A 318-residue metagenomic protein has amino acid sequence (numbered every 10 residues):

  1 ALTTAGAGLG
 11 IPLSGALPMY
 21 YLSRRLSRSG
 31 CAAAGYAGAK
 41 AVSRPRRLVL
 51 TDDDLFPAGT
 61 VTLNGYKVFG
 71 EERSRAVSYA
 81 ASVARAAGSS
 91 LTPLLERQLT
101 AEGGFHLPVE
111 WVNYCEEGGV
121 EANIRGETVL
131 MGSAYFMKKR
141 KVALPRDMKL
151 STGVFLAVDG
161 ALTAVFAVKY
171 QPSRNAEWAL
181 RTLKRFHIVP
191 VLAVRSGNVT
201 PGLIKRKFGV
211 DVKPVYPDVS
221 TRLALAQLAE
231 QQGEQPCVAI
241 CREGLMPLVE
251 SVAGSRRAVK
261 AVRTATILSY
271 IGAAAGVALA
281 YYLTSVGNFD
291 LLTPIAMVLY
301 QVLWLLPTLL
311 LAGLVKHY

Functional and structural regions predicted by a protein language model:
A1-R47, A239-Y318: Hydrophobic alpha-helical transmembrane segments
A39-G65: Asp-based phosphoryl-transfer active-site loop
V42-P45, E116, M148-L150: Short, small/polar residue-rich loop motifs at catalytic or cofactor-binding pockets
V49, V120-N123, T152-V158, L192-V194: Cytosolic beta-strand hydrophobic patch enriched in CBS
L63, Y135, K169-Y170: A generic structural motif
K67-E117: ATP-binding catalytic core of ATPases
G126, V158-I295: Conserved ATP-binding TGD loop and adjacent catalytic N/P-domain core of P-type ATPases
